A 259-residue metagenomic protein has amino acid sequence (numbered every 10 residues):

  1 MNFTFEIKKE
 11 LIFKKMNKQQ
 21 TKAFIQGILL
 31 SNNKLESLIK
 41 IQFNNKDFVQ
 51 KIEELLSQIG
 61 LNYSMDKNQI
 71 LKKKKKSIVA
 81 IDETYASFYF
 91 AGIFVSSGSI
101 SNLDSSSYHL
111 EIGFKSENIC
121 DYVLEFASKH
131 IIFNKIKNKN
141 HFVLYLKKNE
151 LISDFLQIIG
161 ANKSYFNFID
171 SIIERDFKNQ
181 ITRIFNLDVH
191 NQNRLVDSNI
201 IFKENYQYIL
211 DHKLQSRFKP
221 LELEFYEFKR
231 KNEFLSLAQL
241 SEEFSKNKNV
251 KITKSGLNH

Functional and structural regions predicted by a protein language model:
M1-L38: N-terminal intrinsically disordered, low-complexity, charged/polar
K14-A23, I78-A86, Q215-P220: Structural motif
G27, L221-F228: Short alpha-helical "packing" element that flanks the helix-turn-helix/winged-helix DNA-binding module
N32, F43-I169: DNA-contacting interfaces and partner/effector-binding or oligomerization modules in DNA-centric proteins
L35-Q42, S105-S106, S236-E242: Short acidic, hydrophobic short linear motifs in intrinsically disordered regions
F177-L221: Basic, amphipathic alpha-helix used for nucleic-acid engagement in HTH/winged-helix/SANT-Myb modules and analogous
L235-A238, E243-H259: Short, basic interhelical loop/turn and adjoining N-cap of the next helix at nucleic-acid- or acidic-partner-contacting
